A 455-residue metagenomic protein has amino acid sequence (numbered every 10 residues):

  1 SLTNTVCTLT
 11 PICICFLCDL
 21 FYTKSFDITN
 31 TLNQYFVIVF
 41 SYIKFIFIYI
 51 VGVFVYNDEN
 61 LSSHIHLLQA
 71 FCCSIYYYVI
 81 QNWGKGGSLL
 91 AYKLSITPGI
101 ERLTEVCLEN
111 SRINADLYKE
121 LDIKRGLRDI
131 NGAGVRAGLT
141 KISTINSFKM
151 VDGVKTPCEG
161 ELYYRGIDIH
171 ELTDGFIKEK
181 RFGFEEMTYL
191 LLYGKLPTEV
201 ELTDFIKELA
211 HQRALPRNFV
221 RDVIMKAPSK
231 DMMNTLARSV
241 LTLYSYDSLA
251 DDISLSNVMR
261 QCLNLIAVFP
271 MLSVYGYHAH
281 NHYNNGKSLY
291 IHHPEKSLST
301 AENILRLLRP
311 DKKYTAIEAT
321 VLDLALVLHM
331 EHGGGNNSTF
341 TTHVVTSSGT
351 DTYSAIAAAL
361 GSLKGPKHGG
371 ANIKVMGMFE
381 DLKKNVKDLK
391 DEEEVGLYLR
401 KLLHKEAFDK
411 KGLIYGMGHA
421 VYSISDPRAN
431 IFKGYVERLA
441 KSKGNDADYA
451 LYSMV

Functional and structural regions predicted by a protein language model:
S1, S25, S41, S62-S63 (+2 more regions): Serine residues within intrinsically disordered or low-complexity segments
L2, L17-L20, F36, L61 (+2 more regions): Short hydrophobic targeting helices and cationic amphipathic motifs that mediate membrane/organellar targeting
T3-T10, T23, T29-T31, A70: Ala/Thr-enriched low-complexity intrinsically disordered regions
C7, C13-C18, C72-C73: Cysteine-centered motifs
I12-I14, T31, I38, S74 (+1 more regions): N-terminal amphipathic/hydrophobic targeting modules at extreme N-termini, encompassing cleavable Sec/SRP-type signal
L20, T31-N33, F40-Y42, F47: Intrinsic low-complexity, disordered N-terminal segments enriched in polar/charged/small residues
Y22, I46-Y49, Y56-E59, H64 (+1 more regions): Short, positively charged and aromatic/hydrophobic N-terminal segments
N82-V455: Hydrophobic alpha-helical bundle cores within soluble ligand-binding/oligomerization subdomains
